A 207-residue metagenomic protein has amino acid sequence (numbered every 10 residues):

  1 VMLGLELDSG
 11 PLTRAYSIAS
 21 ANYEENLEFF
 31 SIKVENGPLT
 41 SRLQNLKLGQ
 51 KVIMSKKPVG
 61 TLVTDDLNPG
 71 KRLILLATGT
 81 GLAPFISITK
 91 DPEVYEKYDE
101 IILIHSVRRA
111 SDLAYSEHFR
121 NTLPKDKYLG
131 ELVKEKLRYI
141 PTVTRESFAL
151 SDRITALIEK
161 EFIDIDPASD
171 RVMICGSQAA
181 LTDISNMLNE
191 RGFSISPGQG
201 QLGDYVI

Functional and structural regions predicted by a protein language model:
V1-L48: Ferredoxin-reductase
P58-N68: A short, basic/flexible loop-to-alpha-helix module at the beginning of a structural domain
L67-R72, D166-A168: Short helix-loop-beta connector
G70, E93-I101: Conserved S-adenosyl-L-methionine
L73-L76, M173: Conserved beta-strand elements of the Class I
T78-A83: Ser/Thr-glycine-rich phosphate-binding loops at phosphate-binding pockets of nucleotides, nucleotide cofactors
P84-E96: Histidine-anchored nucleotide/phosphate-binding helix
I104, S111-I207: Reductase modules of NAD(P)H-dependent flavoproteins
